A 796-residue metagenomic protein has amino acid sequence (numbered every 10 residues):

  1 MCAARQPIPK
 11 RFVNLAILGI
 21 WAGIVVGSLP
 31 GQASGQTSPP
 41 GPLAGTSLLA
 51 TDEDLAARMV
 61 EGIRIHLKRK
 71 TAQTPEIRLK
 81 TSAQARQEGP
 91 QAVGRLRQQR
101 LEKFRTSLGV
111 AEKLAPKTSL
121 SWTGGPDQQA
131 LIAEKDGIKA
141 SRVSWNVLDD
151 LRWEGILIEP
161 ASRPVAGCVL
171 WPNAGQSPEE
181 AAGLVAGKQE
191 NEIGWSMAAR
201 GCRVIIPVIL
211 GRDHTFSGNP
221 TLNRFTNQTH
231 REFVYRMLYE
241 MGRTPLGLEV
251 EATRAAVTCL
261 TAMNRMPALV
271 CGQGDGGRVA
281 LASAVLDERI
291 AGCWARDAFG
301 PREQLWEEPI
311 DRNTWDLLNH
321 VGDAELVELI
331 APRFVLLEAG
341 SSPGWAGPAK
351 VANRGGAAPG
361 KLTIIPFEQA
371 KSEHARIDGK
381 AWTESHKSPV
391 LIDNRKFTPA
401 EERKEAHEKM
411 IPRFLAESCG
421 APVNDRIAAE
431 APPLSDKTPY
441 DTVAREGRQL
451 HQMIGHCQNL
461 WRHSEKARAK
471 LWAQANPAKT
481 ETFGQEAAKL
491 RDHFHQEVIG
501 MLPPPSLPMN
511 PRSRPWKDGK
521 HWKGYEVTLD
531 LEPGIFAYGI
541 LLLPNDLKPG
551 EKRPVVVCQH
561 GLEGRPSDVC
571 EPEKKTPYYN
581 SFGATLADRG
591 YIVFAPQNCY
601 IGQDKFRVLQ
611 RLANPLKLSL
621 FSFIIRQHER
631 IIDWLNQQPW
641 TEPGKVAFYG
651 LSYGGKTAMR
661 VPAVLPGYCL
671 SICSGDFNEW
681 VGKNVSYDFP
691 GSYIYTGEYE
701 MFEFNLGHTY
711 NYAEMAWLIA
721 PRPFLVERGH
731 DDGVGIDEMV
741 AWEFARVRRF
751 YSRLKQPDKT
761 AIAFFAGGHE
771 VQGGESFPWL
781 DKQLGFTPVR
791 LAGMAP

Functional and structural regions predicted by a protein language model:
M1-V13: N-terminal secretory signal peptides that target proteins for export/translocation
N14-S28: Bacterial N-terminal signal peptides
S28-Q36: Signal peptide processing junction and immediate N-terminal pro/mature segment of secreted/exported proteins
Q36-W153, R163, Y239-P245, R254 (+6 more regions): Alpha/beta-hydrolase-fold serine-hydrolase catalytic core, especially in secreted/extracellular enzymes
V165-A166, R200-R203, M266-P267, E288-G292 (+7 more regions): Loop/turn elements at helix/coil->beta-strand transitions in domains of secreted/extracellular proteins
C168-T261, F299-D311, K548-Q637, G682-Y687 (+1 more regions): Cap/lid segment of the alpha/beta-hydrolase catalytic domain
L248, A255-L329, D633-G707: Primarily recognizes the serine-hydrolase "nucleophile elbow" in alpha/beta-hydrolase and SGNH/GDSL folds
R296-D297, E338, Q597, Y649 (+3 more regions): Alpha/beta-hydrolase-fold catalytic nucleophile elbow
